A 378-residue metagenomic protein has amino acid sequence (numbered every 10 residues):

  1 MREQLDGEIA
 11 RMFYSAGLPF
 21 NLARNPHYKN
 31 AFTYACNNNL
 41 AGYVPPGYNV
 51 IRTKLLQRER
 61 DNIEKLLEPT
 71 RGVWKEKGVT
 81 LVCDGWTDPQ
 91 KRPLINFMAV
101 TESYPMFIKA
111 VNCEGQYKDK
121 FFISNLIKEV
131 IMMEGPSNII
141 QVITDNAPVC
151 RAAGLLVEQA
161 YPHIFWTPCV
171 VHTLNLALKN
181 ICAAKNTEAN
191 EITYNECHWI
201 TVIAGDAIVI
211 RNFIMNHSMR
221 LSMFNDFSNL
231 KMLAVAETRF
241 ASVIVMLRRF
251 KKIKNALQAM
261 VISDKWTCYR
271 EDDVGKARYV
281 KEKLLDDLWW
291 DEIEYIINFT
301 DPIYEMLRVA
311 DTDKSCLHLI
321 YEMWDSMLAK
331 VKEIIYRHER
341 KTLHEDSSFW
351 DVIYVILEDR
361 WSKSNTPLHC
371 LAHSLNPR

Functional and structural regions predicted by a protein language model:
M1-H27: Intrinsically disordered, low-complexity regulatory regions of eukaryotic transcription factors
L5, A23, A31, L126-R378: A eukaryotic "domain-edge + linker/cap" signature
I9, P26, T33-M106, S137 (+2 more regions): Structured nucleic-acid-interacting core domains from mobile-element enzymes and related host factors, especially RNase
A10, S103, E282-D286: A eukaryotic nuclear recognition-module signature that targets compact all-alpha binding cores
R11-M12, A16-G17, D88-R92, M98-I139 (+2 more regions): Electropositive, glycine- and tryptophan-enriched low-complexity nucleic-acid-binding patches
G47, V111, P168-H172: A generic structural motif
C83, E114, I140-T144: Conserved short loop/turn motifs at secondary-structure junctions
G85-T87, N112, N146-P148: Short, flexible loop/turn elements at secondary-structure junctions
